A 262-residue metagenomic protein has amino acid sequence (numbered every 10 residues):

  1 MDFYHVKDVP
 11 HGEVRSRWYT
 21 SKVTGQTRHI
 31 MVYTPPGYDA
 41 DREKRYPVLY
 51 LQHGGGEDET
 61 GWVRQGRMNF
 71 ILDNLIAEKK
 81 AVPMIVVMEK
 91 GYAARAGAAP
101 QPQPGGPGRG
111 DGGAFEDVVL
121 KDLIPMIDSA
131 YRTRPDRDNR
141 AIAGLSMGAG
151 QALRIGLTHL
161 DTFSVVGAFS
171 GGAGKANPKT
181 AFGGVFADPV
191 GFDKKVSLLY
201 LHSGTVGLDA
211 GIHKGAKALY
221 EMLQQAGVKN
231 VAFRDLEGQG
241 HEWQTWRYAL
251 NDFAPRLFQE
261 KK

Functional and structural regions predicted by a protein language model:
M1-K262: Non-catalytic cap/lid and distal C-terminal segments of serine-dependent acyl enzymes
